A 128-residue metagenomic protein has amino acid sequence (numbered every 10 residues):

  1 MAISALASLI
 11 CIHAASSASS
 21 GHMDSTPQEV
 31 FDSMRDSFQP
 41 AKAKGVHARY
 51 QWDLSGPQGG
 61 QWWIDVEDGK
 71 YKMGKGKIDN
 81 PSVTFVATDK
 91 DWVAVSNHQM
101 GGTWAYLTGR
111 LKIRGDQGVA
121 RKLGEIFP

Functional and structural regions predicted by a protein language model:
M1-I3: Bacterial N-terminal signal peptides that target proteins for export
L6-P128: Feature captures hydrophobic
